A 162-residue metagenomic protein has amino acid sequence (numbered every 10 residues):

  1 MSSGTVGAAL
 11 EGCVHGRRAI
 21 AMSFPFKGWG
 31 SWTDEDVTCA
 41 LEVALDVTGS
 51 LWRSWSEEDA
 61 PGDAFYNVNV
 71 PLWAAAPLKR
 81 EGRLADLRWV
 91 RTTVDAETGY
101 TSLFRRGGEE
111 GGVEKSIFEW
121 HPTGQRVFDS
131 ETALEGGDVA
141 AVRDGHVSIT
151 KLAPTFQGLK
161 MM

Functional and structural regions predicted by a protein language model:
M1, M22-F24, G30-D34, L78-A85: A short secondary-structure junction signal
M1-G7: Charged helix-capping and loop-helix junction motifs
G7-L10, E42: A broad detector of short, well-ordered amphipathic alpha-helices that serve as recognition/interaction surfaces
L10-T38: Glycine-rich phosphate/pyrophosphate-binding loops and their adjacent beta-strand/loop elements at enzyme active sites
E35-M162: Electrostatically charged, flexible surface regions
